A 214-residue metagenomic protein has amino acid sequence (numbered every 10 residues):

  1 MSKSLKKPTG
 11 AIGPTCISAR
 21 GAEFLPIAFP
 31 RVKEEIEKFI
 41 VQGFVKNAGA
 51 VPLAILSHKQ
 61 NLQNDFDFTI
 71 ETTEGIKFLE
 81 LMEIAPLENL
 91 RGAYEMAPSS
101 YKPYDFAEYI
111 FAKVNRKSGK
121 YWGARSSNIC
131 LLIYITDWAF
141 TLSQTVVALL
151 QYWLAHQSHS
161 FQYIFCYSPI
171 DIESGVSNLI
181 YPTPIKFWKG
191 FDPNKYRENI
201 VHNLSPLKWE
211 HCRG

Functional and structural regions predicted by a protein language model:
M1-N61, M82-G214: Metal-dependent nuclease catalytic core centered on acidic motifs
G49-V51, T72-I76: Short, solvent-exposed loop/edge-beta patches enriched in aromatic
N61-N64, T69-E71: Extended, H/D-rich, highly charged conserved domains that either
D65, I76, N128: Extracellular structured ligand-interaction cores
F68-I70, K77-E83: Conserved catalytic cores of phosphodiester-cleaving nucleases, focusing on short active-site segments
T69-T73, K120-Y121: Short amphipathic alpha-helices and their capping/turn segments at secondary-structure boundaries
